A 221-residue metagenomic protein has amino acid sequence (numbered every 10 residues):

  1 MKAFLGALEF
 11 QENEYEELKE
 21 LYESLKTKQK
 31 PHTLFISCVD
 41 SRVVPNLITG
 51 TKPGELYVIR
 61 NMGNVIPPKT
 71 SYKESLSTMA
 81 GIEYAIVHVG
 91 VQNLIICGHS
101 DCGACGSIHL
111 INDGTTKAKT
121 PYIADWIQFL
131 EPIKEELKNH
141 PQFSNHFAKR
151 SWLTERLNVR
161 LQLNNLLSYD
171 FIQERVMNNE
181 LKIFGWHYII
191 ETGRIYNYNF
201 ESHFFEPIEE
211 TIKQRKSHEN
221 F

Functional and structural regions predicted by a protein language model:
M1-P31, N64-A80, Y84-Q92, G103-F221: Divalent-metal-activated hydrolytic enzyme cores
K26-P45: N-terminal low-complexity or amphipathic/hydrophobic leaders
I36-C38, R60, C97-H99, F184-I189: Short beta-strand segments
S41-V65: Catalytic core of membrane glycerolipid acyltransferases/transacylases, capturing the structured, soluble-facing
